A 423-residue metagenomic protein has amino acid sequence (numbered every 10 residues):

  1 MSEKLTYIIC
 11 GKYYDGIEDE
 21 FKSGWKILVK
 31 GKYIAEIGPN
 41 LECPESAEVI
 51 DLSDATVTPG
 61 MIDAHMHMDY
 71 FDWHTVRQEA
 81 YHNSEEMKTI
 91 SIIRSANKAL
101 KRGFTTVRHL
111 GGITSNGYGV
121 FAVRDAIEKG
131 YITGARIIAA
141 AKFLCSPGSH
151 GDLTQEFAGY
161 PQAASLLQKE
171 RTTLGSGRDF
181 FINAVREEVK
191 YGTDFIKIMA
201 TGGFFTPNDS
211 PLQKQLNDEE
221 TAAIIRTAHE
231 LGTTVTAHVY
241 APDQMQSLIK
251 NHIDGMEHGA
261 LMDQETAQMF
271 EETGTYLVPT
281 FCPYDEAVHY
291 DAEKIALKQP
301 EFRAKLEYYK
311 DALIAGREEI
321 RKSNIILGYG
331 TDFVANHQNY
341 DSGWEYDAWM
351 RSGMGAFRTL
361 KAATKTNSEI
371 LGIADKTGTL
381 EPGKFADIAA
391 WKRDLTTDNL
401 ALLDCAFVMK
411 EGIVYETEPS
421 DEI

Functional and structural regions predicted by a protein language model:
M1-P44, V57, R393-N399, I413-V414: N-terminal metal-binding scaffold of metallo-dependent hydrolase/deaminase domains
G11, D15, G31, A363-K365 (+2 more regions): C-terminal cap of metal-dependent C-N hydrolases
A55-K129, P147, E219, L248-N251: Metal-associated gating/positioning segment near the N- to mid-region
M68-K88, P147-K169, G203-N217, T273-K310 (+1 more regions): Active-site gating loops and adjacent loop-to-helix segments of metal-dependent hydrolytic enzymes
T75, V120, H150-D152, P207 (+5 more regions): Histidine/acidic-residue-rich catalytic or RNA/ligand-binding cores of hydrolases and nuclease-related proteins
A80, E230, P300-E301, K310-L395 (+1 more regions): His/Asp/Glu-enriched, well-ordered alpha-helical/loop segment that forms or immediately abuts the divalent-metal
I93-G119, T133-F143, T193-T206, T234 (+3 more regions): Divalent metal-dependent hydrolysis catalytic cores, especially in the metallo-beta-lactamase
D125-K142, L212-A237, V278-C282: Alpha-helix-loop-beta-strand connector modules within alpha/beta enzyme cores
